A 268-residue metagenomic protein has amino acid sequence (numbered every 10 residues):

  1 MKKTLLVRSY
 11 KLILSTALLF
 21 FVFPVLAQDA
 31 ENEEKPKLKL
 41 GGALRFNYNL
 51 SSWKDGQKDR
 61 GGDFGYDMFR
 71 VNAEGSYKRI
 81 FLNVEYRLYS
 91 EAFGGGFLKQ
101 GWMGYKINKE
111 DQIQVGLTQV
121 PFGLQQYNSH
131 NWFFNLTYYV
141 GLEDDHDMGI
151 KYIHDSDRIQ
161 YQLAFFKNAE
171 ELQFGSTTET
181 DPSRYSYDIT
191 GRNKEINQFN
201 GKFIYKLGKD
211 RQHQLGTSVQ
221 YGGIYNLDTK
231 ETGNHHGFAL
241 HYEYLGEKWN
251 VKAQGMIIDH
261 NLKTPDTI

Functional and structural regions predicted by a protein language model:
K2-L14: Bacterial N-terminal signal peptides that target proteins for export
V22-P24: N-terminal signal peptide c-region/cleavage motif recognized by signal peptidases
E33-W53, R60-E171, F203-K209: Outer membrane beta-barrel
K54, Y127-S129, Q173-T177, T229 (+1 more regions): Outer-membrane beta-barrel and related beta-rich outer-membrane complex signature in Gram-negative bacteria
K58-G65, E91-L98, Y139-D144, I189-I196 (+2 more regions): Replace "Gram-negative outer membrane beta-barrel proteins" with "bacterial and organellar outer membrane beta-barrel
E171-D228: Loop-centered beta-sheet repeat module
Y205-I268: Detector for outer-membrane/organellar transmembrane beta-barrel domains, recognizing the amphipathic beta-strand
